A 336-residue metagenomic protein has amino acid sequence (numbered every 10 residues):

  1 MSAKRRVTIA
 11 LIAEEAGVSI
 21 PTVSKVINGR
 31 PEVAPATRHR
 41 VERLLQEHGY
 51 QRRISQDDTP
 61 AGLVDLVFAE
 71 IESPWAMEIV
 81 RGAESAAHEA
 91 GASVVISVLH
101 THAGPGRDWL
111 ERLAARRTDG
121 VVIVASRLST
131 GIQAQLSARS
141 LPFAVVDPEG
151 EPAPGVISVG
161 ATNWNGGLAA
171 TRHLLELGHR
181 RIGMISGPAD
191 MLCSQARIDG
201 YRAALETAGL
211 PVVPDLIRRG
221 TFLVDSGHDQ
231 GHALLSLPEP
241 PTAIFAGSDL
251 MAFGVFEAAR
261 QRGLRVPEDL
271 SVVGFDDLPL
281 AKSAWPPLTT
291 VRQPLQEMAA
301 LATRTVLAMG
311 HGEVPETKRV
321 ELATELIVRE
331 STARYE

Functional and structural regions predicted by a protein language model:
M1-K4, G62-R172, E176: Alpha-helical recognition/docking segments in bacterial nutrient-uptake and carbohydrate-utilization systems
M1-P60, E336: N-terminal helix-turn-helix DNA-binding module of bacterial transcription factors
I20-K25, D57-E72, I79, H173 (+1 more regions): Short beta-strand segments enriched in small/hydrophobic residues
A36, F68-E78, I96-P105, P148 (+7 more regions): Hinge/beta->alpha junction and helix N-cap segments in small-molecule ligand-binding domains
R117-A125, G183-I185, I217, P238-S248 (+1 more regions): Periplasmic-binding protein-like
R180-R181, V212-L216, V266-S271: Short acidic capping loops at alpha-helix termini that bridge into adjacent secondary structure
A233, L237-E336: Flexible loop/turn connectors
